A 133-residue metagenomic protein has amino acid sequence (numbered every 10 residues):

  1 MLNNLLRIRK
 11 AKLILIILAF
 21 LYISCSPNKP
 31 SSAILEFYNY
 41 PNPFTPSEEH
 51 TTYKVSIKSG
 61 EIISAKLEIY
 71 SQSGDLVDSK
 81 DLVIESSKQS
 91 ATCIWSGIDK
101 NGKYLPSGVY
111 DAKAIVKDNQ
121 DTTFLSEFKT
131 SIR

Functional and structural regions predicted by a protein language model:
M1-R9: N-terminal secretory signal peptides that target proteins for export/translocation
R9-I16: Sec-dependent signal peptide recognition, specifically the positively charged N-region followed immediately by
L21-S24: C-terminal motif of bacterial Sec signal peptides marking the signal peptidase cleavage site
S26-Y40, E48, K54-S56, S107-R133: C-terminal tail/sorting-segment detector
S59-I63: Short proline/glycine-enriched turn/loop motifs at strand-loop junctions of beta-rich domains
Y70-L76, Y110: Short, glycine-anchored, charge-dense loop/turn motifs used at functional sites
D75-D81, T123-F124: Surface-exposed loop/edge segments in extracytoplasmic proteins
V83-Q120: Short, surface-exposed loop/turn motifs with a glycine/proline- and acidic-biased composition
